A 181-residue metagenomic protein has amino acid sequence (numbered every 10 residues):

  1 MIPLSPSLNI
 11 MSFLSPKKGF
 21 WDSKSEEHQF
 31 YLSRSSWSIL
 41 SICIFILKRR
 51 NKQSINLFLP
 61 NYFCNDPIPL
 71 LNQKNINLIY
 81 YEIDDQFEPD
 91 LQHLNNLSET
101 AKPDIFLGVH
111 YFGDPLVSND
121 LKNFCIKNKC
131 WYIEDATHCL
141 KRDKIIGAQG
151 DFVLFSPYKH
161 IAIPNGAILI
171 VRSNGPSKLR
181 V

Functional and structural regions predicted by a protein language model:
M1-Q53: Conserved PLP-binding active-site segment in aminotransferase class I/II-type PLP enzymes
P16-D22, P67-N75, D120-F124: Short, aromatic/basic amphipathic alpha-helical patches
E27, I55, I76, D104 (+1 more regions): A structural micro-motif
Q29-Y31, L78-Y80, Y132, V153-L154: Conserved beta-strand scaffold positions in the cores of enzyme catalytic domains, especially in NTP/NDP-utilizing
R34, F63, L116-D120: Acidic donor-diphosphate engagement hotspot in glycosyltransferases and nucleotidyltransferases that stabilizes
I44-S98: Conserved PLP-anchoring active-site segment centered on the Schiff-base-forming lysine
D85-K178: Active-site phosphate-binding strand-loop segment of PLP-dependent enzymes
